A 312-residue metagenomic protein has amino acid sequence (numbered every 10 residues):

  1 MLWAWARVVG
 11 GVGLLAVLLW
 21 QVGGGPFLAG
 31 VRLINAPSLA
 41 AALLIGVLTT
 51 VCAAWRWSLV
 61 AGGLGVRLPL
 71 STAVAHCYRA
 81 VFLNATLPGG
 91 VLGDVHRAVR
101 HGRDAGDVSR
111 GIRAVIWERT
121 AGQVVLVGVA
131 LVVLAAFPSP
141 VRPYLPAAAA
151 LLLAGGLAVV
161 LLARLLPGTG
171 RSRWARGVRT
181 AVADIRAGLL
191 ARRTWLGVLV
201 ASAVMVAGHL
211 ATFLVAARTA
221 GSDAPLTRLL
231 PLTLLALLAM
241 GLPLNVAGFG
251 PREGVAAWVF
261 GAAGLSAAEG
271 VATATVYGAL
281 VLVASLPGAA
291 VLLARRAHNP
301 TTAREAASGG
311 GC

Functional and structural regions predicted by a protein language model:
M1-Y78, L126, A135-G241, A267-C312: Predominantly cytoplasmic-facing regulatory/coupling regions of multi-pass membrane proteins
S71-A75, G89, G93-D94, R103-T120 (+1 more regions): Membrane-interface alpha-helices at helix entry/exit sites of multi-pass transporters
V81-P88, L234-F249, E253: Transmembrane alpha-helix interface/packing and boundary motifs in multi-pass membrane proteins, characterized by
F82, W117-T120, L238, A279: Transmembrane alpha-helical cores of Major Facilitator Superfamily
G93-G102, L244-G261, V291: Re-entrant/interfacial helical elements at transmembrane boundaries that shape and gate the permeation pathway
H96-R97, I112-T120, G177, A181 (+1 more regions): Internal, well-ordered alpha-helical segments in soluble enzyme and binding-protein domains
I116-A135: Hydrophobic alpha-helical transmembrane segments of ABC transporter permease domains
